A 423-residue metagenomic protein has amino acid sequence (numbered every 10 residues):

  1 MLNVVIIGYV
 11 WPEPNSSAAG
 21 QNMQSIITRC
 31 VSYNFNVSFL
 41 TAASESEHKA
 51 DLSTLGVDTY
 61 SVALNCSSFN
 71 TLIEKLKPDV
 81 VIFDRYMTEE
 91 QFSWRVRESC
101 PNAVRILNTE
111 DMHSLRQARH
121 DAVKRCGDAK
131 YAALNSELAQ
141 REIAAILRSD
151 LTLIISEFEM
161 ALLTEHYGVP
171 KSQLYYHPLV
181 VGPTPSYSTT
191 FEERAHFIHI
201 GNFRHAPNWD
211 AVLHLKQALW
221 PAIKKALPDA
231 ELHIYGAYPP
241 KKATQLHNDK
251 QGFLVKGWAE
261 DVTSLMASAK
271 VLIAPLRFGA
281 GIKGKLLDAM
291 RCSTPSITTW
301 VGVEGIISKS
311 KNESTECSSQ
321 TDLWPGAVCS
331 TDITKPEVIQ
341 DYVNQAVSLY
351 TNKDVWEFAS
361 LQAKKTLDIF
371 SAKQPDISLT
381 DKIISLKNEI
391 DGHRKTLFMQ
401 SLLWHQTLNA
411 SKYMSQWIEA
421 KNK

Functional and structural regions predicted by a protein language model:
M1-A43, E47: N-terminal subdomain of nucleotide-sugar transferases
E13, N102-A103, L107-S136, N202: Acceptor-binding helix/loop patch of EC 2.4 sugar-transfer enzymes, predominantly nucleotide-sugar-dependent
P78, D150, A267-G281, T294: Acidic donor-binding loop of glycosyltransferase active sites
A129-T152: Membrane-proximal helix-turn-helix segments that form the acceptor-binding/catalytic region of lipid-linked
E165, V169, Y175-T263, A267-S268: Conserved catalytic-core segment of nucleotide-activated headgroup transferases in glycan assembly
K285-D288, P295-G302: Short hydrophobic beta-strand element within catalytic cores of glycosyltransferases and related nucleotide-activated
S314-S318, C329-E357, I383-K387: C-terminal "capping" alpha-helix adjacent to the active site of nucleotide-linked donor transferases in cell-envelope
V355-F358, Q362-K423: C-terminal amphipathic helix plus adjacent low-complexity, charged tail appended to glycosyltransferase catalytic
